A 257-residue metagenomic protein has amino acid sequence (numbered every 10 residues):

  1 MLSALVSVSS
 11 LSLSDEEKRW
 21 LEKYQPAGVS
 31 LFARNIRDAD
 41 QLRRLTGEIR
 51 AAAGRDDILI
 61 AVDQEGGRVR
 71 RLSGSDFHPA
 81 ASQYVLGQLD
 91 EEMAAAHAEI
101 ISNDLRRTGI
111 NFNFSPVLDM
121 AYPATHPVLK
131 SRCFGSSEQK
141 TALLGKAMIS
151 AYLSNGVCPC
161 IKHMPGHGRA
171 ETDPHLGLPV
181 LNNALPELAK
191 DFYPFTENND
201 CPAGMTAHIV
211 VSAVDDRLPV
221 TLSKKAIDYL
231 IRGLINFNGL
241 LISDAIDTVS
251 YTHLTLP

Functional and structural regions predicted by a protein language model:
M1-P127, F134-K146, S150-C158, S223-Y251: N-terminal beta-rich core of secreted/periplasmic extracellular enzymes
S14-D15, R19-K23, P186-A213: Glycine/proline-rich, flexible active-site/cofactor-binding loop segments that harbor closely spaced acidic
R50, I58-I60, L188-K190, A203-I227: N-terminal-biased segments
Y122-G135, H163, H167-N182, M205-L218: Active-site-proximal beta-alpha loop/turn segments in soluble metabolic enzymes
L144, I149-P165, E171-P174, L185-A203: Phosphate/pyrophosphate-binding betaalpha-module
N182-L185, S250: Acidic/histidine-rich helix-loop elements that form or flank divalent-metal/phosphate-binding sites at the catalytic
T252-P257: Conserved small/polar residues in nucleotide/adenosyl-binding loops
